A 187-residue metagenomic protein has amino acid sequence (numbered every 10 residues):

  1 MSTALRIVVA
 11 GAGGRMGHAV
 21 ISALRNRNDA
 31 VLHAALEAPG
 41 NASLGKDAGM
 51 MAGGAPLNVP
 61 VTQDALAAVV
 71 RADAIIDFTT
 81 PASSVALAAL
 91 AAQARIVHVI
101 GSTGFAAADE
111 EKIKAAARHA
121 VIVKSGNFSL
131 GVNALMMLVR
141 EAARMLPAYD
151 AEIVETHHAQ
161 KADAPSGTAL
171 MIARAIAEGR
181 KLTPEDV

Functional and structural regions predicted by a protein language model:
S2-N28, N41, P56, A143-V187: Active-site-lining helix/loop region of Rossmann-like oxidoreductase modules
V8, H33, T62, V97-V99 (+1 more regions): Structural detector of well-ordered beta-strand residues that form the stable sheet scaffold of enzyme domains
N26-G53: NAD(P)-binding Rossmann-fold cofactor-contacting core
A38, T103-F105, N127-F128, T156-A159: Short, ordered loop/turn segments at secondary-structure junctions
M50-A67, I76-S84: Glycine-rich, highly charged phosphate/nucleotide-binding loops
A72: An anion/phosphate-binding loop that grips the pyrophosphate of nucleotide cofactors and donors
V85-A94, G101-I122, N133-A142: Rossmann-fold NAD(P)-binding glycine/threonine-rich loop
